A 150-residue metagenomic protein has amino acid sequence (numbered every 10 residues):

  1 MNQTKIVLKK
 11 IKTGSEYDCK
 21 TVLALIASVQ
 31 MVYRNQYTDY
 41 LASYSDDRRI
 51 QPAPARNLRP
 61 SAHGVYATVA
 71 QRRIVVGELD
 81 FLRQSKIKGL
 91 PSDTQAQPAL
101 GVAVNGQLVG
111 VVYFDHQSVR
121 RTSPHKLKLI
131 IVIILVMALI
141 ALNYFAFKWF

Functional and structural regions predicted by a protein language model:
N2-K9: Asp-based phosphoryl-transfer active-site loop
S15-R121: P-type ATPase nucleotide-binding
L127-V136: Juxtamembrane cytosolic/matrix-side boundary and N-terminal portion of single-pass signal-anchor/stop-transfer
L142-F150: Juxtamembrane boundary at the C-terminal end of a transmembrane helix
